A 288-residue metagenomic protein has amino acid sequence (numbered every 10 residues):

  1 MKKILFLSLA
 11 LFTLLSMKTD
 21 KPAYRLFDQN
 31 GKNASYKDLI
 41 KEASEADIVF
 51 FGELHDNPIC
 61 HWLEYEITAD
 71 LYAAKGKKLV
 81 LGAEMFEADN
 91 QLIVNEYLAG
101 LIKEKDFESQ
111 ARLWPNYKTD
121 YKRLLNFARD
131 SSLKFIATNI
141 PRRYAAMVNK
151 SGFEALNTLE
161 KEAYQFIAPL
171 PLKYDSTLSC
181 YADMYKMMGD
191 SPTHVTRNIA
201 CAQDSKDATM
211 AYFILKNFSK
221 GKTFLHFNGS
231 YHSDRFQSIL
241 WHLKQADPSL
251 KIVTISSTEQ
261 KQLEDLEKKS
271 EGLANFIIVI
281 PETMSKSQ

Functional and structural regions predicted by a protein language model:
I4-T13: Sec-dependent N-terminal signal peptides
S16-A46: N- or domain-start disorder-to-order transition segments that initiate the globular core
S44-L79: N-terminal, post-signal-peptide region of Sec/Tat-exported proteins
D47-V49, L79, K222-N228, I252: Generic beta-sheet signal
L54-N57, F86-N90, P141-A145, S230-S233 (+1 more regions): Solvent-exposed loop/turn segments at secondary-structure junctions within structured extracellular/periplasmic domains
L79, L92-N217: A substrate-binding/cap region within the structured catalytic cores of diverse enzymes
L79-F86, V253-T258: Short internal beta-strands
T209-F218, L225, H232-Q288: C-terminal regions of proteins
